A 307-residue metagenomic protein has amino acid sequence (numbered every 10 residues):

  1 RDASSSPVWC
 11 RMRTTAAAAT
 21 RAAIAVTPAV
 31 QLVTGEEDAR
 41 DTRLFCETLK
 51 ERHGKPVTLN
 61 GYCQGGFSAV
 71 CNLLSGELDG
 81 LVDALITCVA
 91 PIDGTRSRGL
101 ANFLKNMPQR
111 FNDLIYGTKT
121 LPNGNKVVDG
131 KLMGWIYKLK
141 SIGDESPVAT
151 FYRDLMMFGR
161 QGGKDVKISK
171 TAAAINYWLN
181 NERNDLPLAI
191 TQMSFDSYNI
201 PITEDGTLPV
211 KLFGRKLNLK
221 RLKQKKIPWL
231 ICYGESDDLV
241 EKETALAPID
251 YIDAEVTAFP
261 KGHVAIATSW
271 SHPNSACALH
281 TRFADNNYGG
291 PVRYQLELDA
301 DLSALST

Functional and structural regions predicted by a protein language model:
R1-T27: Short, surface-exposed "cap/lid" segments of acyl-processing enzymes
L32-K50: Alpha/beta-hydrolase active-site loop
K55, S68-Q192: Alpha/beta-hydrolase-fold enzymes
N60-A69: Gly/Ala-rich beta-loop-alpha elbow adjacent to hydrolase catalytic centers
N199-R221: Active-site nucleophile elbow and catalytic-triad environment of alpha/beta-hydrolase enzymes
K225, I231-Y233, D237: Short beta-strand/loop motif that positions the catalytic acidic residue of the alpha/beta-hydrolase fold
D238-T244: Conserved alpha/beta-hydrolase "acid-adjacent" motif
D253-T307: Catalytic active-site module of serine/aspartate enzymes centered on a nucleophile-bearing elbow/loop
